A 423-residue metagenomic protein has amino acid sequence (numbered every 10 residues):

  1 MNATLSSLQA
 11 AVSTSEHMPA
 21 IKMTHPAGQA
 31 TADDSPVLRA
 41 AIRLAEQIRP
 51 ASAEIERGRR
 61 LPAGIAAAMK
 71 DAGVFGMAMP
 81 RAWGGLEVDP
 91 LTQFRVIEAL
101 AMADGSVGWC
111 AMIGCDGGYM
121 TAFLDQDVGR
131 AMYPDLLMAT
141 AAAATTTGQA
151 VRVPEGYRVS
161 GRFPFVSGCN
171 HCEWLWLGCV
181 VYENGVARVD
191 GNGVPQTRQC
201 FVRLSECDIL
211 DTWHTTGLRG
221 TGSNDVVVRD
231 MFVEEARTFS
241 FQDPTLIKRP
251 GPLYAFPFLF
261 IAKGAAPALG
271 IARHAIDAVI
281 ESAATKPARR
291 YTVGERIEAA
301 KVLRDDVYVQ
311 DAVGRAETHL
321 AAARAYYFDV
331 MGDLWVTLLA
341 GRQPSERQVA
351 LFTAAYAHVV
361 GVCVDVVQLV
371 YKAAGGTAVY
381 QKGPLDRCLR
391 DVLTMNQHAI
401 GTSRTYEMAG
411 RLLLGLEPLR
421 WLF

Functional and structural regions predicted by a protein language model:
M1-C115: Amphipathic, small/basic residue-rich leader segments at the start of a protein or domain
I42, G270-R273, G314, T318-A321 (+3 more regions): Generic structural signal for well-ordered, non-transmembrane alpha-helical segments in soluble/cytosolic regions
R49, A53-E56, A321-A357, Q368-V379: C-terminal helix-coil-helix/basic helical segment that borders enzyme active sites and/or dimer interfaces and provides
L61-D71, F75-E173, A187-V194: Glycine-rich flavin
A66-A67, V293-D305, V336-T353, G376-T394: Charge-rich, acidic-biased intrinsically disordered regions
A144-G264: FAD-binding core of flavoproteins
T216-L320: Glycine-rich beta->alpha junctions and the first turn(s) of the following alpha-helix
A374-F423: Glycine-rich phosphate/cofactor-binding loops in nucleotide/flavin-utilizing enzymes
